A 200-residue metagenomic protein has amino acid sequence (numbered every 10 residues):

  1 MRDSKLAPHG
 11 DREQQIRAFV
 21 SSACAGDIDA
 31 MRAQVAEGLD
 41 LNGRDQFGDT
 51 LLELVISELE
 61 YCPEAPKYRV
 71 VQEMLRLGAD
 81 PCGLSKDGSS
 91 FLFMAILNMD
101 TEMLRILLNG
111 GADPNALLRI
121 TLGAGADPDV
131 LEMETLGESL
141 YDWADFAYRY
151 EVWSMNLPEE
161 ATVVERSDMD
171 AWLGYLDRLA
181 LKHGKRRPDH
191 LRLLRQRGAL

Functional and structural regions predicted by a protein language model:
R2-L51: N-terminal segments that cap or nucleate solenoid repeat domains
R12, D45, S85, L118 (+1 more regions): Ankyrin repeat boundary/linker residues
Q15, G48, G88, L136-G137: Start-of-repeat signature of ankyrin repeats
S21-G26, L54-K67, M94-D100, I120 (+3 more regions): Ankyrin repeat A-helix N-terminal signature
A30, P66-V70, E102-M103, V152 (+1 more regions): Conserved ankyrin/ankyrin-like repeat signature
R32-D40, R69-D80, R105-P114, L122-A126 (+2 more regions): Ankyrin repeat domain, specifically the short helix-to-loop turn at the C-terminus of the second helix of each repeat
Y175-L200: Terminal, low-structured helical/coil segments at or just beyond the last alpha-helical repeat
